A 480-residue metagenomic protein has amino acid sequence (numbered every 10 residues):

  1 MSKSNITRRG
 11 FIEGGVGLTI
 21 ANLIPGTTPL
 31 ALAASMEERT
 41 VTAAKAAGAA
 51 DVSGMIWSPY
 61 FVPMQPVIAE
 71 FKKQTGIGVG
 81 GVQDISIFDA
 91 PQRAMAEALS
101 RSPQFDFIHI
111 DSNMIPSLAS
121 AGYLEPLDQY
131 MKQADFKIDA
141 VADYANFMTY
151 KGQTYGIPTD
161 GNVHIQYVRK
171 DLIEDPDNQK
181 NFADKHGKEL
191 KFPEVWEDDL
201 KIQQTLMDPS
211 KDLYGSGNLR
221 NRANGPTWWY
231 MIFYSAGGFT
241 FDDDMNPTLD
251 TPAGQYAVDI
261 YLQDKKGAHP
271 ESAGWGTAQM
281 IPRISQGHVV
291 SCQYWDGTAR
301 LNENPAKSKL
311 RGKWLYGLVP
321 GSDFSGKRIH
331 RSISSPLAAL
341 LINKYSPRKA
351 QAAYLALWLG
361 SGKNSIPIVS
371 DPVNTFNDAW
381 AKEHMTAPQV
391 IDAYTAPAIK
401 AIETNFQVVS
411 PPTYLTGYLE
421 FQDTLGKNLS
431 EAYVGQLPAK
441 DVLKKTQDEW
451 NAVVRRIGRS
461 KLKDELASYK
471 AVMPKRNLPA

Functional and structural regions predicted by a protein language model:
S2-I20: N-terminal secretory signal peptides and thylakoid transit peptides that target proteins across membranes
M36-A46, S112-Y167, L200, L315-V319 (+2 more regions): Hinge/lid segment of periplasmic solute-binding proteins
E70-A142, Q153-G156, P176-D177, V290-S291 (+3 more regions): Extracytoplasmic "Venus flytrap"/periplasmic binding protein-like
V82-Q83, G274, P397-R455: C-terminal capping/gating helix-and-loop segments adjacent to ligand/active sites or protein-protein/ligand interfaces
A96, P103-D106, A134-I173, G326-I333 (+1 more regions): A structural signal for short loop-to-beta-strand junctions that line the ligand-binding cleft of periplasmic/secreted
K151-D160, H164, P193-P247, A253 (+1 more regions): Extracytoplasmic/periplasmic solute-binding protein
D198-M207, F239, D243-T277, V319-S322: Glycine-centered hinge/linker elements that transmit conformational signals in sensory and ligand-binding systems
G297-K309, D323-K427, L462-A480: C-terminal lobe and pocket-closing loops of periplasmic/extracytoplasmic Venus-flytrap solute-binding proteins
